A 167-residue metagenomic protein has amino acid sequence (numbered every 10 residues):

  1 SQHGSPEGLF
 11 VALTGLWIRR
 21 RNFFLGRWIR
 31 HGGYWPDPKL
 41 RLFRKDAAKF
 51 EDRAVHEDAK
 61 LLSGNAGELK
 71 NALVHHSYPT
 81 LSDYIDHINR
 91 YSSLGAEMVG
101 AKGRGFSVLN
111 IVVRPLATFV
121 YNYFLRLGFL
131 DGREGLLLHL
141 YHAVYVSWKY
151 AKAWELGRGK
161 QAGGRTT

Functional and structural regions predicted by a protein language model:
S1-G4, G8-K160: Catalytic-site signature of metal-activated, phosphate-bearing donor transferases, centered on the GT-A/GT-A-like
Q161-T167: Short polybasic linear motifs
